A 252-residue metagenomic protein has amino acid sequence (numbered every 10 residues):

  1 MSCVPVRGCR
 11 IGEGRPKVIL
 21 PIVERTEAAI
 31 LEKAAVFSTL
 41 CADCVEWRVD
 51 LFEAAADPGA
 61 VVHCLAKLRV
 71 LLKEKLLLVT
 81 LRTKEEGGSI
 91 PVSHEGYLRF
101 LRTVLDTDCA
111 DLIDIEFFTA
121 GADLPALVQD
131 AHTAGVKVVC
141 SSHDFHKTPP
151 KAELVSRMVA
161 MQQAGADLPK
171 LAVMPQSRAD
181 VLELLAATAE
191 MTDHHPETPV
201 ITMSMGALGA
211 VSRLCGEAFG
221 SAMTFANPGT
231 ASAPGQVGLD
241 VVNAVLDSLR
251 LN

Functional and structural regions predicted by a protein language model:
M1-R7: Short beta-strand/loop segment at the start of cytosolic alpha/beta domains
C3, E13-T133, H143-K147: Active-site beta->alpha loop and helix N-cap motifs at the rims of alpha/beta catalytic domains
R7-C9, R213: A generic local secondary-structure boundary/capping motif
L112, F117-N252: Catalytic alpha/beta core domains of metabolic enzymes, predominantly
